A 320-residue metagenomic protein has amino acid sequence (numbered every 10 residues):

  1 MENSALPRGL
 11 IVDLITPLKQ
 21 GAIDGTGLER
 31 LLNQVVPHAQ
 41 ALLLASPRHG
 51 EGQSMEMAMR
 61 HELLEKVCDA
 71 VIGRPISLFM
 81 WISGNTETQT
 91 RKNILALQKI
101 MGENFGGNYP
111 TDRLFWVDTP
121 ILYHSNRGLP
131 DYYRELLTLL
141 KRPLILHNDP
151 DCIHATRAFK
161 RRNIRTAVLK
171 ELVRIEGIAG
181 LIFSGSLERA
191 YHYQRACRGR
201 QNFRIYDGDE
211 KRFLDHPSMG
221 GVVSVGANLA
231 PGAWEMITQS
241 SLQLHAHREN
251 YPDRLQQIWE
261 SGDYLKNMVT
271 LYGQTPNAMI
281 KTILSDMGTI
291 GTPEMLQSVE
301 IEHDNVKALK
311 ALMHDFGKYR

Functional and structural regions predicted by a protein language model:
E2-N163, Q297-I301, R320: Active-site beta->alpha loop and helix N-cap motifs at the rims of alpha/beta catalytic domains
L6, I11-P17, P37-A39, M219-R320: C-terminal alpha-helical cap/extension of soluble enzyme domains
H49, E56, L63, T88 (+7 more regions): Short, surface-exposed, charged/polar-biased interaction segments
L63, L172, L309-K310: A structural signal for short hydrophobic/aromatic patches embedded in well-ordered alpha helices
K66, E135, E171, M236 (+1 more regions): Alpha-helical scaffold segments in soluble metabolic enzymes
A70-I76, E103-G107, V173-G177, C197-N202 (+1 more regions): Short helix-capping segments at alpha-helix termini
F79-T86, G106-P110, F115-N126, C152 (+3 more regions): Repeat-unit-sized solenoid/scaffold elements
L137-Q274: Catalytic alpha/beta core domains of metabolic enzymes, predominantly
